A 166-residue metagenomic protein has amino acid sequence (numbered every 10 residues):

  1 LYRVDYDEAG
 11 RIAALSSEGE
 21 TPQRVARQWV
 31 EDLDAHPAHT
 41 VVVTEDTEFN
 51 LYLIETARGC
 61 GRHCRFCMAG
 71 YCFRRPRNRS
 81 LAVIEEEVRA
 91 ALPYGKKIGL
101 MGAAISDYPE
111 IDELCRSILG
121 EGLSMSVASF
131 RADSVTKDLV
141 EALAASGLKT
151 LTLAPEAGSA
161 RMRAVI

Functional and structural regions predicted by a protein language model:
L1-A82: Acidic, low-complexity intrinsically disordered segments
V88-I166: Conserved SAM/AdoMet-binding glycine-rich loop
